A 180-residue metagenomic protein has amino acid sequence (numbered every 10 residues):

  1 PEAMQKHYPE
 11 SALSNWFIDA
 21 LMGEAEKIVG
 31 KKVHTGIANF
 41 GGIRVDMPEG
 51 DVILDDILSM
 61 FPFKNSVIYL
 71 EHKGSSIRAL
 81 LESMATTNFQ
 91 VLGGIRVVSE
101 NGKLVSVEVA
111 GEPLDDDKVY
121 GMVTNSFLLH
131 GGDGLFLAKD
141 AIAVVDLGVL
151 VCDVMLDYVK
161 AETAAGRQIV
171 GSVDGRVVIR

Functional and structural regions predicted by a protein language model:
P1-E10: Glycine-rich phosphate/diphosphate-binding loops and the adjacent beta-loop-alpha structural elements that coordinate
S11, N15-R180: Feature captures C-terminal
